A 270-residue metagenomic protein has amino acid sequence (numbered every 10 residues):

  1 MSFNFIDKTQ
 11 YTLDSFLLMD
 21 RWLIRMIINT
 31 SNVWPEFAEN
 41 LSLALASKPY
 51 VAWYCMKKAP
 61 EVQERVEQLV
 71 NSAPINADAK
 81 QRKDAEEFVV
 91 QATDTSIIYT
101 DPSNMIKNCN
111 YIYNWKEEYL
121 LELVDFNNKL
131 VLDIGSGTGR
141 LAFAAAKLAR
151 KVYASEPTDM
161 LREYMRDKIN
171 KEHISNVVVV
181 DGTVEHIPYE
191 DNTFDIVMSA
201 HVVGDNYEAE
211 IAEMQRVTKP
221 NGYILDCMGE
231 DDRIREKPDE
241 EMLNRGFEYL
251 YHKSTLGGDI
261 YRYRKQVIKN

Functional and structural regions predicted by a protein language model:
M1-N114: N-terminal accessory regions of S-adenosyl-L-methionine
N108-N128: Conserved alpha-helix/loop element of class I SAM-dependent methyltransferases that forms part of the SAM/SAH-binding
L132, R140-N176, V180: Class I SAM-dependent methyltransferase SAM/SAH-binding core
G137: Conserved glycine-rich SAM-binding loop
E185-V197: A short acidic, Gly/Pro-enriched loop at the edge of an enzyme's catalytic core that lines a small-molecule cofactor
D195-E208: A short SAM/SAH-binding and catalytic strip from SAM-dependent methyltransferases
E208-Y223: A short glycine-rich, Lys/Arg-flanked "PGG" loop and its adjoining helix->strand segment in the class I
L225-G246: Conserved class I S-adenosyl-L-methionine
